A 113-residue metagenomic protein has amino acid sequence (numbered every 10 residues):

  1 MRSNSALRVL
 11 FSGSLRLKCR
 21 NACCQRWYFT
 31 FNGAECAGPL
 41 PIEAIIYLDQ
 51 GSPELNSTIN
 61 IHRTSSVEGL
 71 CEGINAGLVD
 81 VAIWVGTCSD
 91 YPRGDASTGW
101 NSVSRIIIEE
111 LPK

Functional and structural regions predicted by a protein language model:
M1-K113: Extracellular jelly-roll beta-sandwich "head" domains, especially the C-terminal globular C1q domain
